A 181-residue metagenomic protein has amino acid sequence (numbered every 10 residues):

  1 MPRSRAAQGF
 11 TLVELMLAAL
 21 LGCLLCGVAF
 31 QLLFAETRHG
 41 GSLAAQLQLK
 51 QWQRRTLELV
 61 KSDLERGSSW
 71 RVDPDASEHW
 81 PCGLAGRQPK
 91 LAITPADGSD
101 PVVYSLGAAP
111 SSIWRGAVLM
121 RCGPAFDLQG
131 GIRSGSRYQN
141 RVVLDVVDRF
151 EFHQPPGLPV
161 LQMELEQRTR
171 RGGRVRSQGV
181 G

Functional and structural regions predicted by a protein language model:
P2-R3, Q8-E65: Aliphatic-rich helix starts adjacent to a transmembrane/signal segment
L25, V72-D73: Short, hydrophobic secondary-structure boundary micro-motifs
P74-S77, V147: Small-residue (G/S/T/A) turn/hinge positions that recur once per unit in extracellular repeat modules
S77-I93, V160-G172: Short, surface-exposed polybasic-and-hydrophobic patches located at secondary-structure transitions
P81-P156: Type IV pilin-like appendage domain
Q139-G181: Short linear sequence signals and composition-biased patches located at protein termini or domain-edge surfaces
